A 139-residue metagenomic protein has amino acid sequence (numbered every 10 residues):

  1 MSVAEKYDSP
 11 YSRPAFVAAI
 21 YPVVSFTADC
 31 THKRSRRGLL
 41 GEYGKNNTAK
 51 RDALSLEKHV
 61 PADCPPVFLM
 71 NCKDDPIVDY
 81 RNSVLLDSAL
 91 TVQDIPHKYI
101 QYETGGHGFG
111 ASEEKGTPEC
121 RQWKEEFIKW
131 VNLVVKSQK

Functional and structural regions predicted by a protein language model:
M1-R34, R51: Primarily recognizes the serine-hydrolase "nucleophile elbow" in alpha/beta-hydrolase and SGNH/GDSL folds
R13-F16, C64-V67, Q93-K98: Loop/turn elements at helix/coil->beta-strand transitions in domains of secreted/extracellular proteins
A18-Y21, M70, Y102-E103: Alpha/beta-hydrolase-fold catalytic nucleophile elbow
T31-A49: A catalytic-pocket lid/entrance helix-loop region that shapes and gates access to the active site across common
G44-H59, C64-P65: Active-site nucleophile elbow and catalytic-triad environment of alpha/beta-hydrolase enzymes
D63, F68-N71, D75: Short beta-strand/loop motif that positions the catalytic acidic residue of the alpha/beta-hydrolase fold
P76-L85: Conserved alpha/beta-hydrolase "acid-adjacent" motif
V84-K139: C-terminal catalytic histidine-bearing segment of alpha/beta-hydrolase fold enzymes
